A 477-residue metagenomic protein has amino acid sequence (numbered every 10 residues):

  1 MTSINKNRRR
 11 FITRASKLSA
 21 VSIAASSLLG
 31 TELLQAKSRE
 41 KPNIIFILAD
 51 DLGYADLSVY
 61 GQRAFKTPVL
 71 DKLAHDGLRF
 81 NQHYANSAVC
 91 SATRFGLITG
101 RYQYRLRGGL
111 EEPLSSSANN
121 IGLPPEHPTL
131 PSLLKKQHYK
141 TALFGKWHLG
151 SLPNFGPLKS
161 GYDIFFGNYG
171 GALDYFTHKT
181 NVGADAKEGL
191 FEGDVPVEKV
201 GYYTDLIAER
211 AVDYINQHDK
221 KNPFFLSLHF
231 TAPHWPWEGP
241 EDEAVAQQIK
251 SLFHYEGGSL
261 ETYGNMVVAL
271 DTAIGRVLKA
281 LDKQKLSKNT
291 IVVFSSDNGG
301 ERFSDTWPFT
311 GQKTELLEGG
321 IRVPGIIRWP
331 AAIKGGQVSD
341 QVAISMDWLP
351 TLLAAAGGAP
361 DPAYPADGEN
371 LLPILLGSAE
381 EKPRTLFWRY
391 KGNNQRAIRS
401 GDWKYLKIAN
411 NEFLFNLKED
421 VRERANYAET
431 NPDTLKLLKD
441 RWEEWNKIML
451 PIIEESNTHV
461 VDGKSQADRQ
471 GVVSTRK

Functional and structural regions predicted by a protein language model:
T2-F413, L417-D440, E444-K447, P451-K477: Formylglycine-dependent sulfatase
